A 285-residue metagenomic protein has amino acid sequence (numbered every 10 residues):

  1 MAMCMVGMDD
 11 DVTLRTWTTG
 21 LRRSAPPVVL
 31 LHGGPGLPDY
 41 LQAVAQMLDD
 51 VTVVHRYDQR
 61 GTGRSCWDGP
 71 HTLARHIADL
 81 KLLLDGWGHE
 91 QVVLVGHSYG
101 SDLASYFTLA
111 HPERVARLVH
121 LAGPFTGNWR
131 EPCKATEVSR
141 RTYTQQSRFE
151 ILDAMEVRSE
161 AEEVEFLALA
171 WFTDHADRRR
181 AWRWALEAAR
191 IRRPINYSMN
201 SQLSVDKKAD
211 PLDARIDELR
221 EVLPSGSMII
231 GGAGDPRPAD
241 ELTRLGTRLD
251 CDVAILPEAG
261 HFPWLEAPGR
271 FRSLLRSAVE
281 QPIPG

Functional and structural regions predicted by a protein language model:
V12-C66, L83: Conserved HGGG/HGGXW glycine-rich cap/lid loop of the alpha/beta-hydrolase fold
H55, Q59-Y99, S273: Active-site loop/oxyanion-hole signature of alpha/beta-hydrolase fold enzymes
E90-K134: Conserved hydrolase catalytic core segment
L118-E156: Flexible "cap/lid" loop of the alpha/beta hydrolase fold
A154-S204: Conserved alpha/beta-hydrolase catalytic His-Asp/Glu region
A188-R244: Conserved serine/cysteine hydrolase catalytic core
A239, T247-H261: Catalytic histidine neighborhood in serine/cysteine hydrolases with alpha/beta-hydrolase-type architecture
L256-R272: Catalytic histidine-centered segment of alpha/beta-hydrolase-like enzymes
